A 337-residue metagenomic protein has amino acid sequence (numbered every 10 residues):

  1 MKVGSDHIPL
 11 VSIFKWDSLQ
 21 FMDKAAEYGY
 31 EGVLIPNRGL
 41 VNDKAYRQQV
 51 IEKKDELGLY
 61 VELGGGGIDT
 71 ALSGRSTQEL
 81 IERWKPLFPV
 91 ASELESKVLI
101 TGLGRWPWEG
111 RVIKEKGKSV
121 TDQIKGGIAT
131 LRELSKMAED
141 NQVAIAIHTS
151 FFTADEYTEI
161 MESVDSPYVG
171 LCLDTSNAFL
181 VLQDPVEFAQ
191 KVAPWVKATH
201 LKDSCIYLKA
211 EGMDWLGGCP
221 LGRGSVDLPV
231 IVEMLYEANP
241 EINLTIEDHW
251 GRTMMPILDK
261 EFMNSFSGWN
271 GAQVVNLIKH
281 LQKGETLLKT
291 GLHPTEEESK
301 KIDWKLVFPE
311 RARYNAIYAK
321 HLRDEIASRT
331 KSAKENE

Functional and structural regions predicted by a protein language model:
K2, S18-L19, D23-A26, A154 (+2 more regions): Histidine-acidic metal/acid-base catalytic patches
K2-I8, V33-I35, L59-G66, L99-T101 (+4 more regions): Hydrophobic faces of well-ordered beta-strands that scaffold small-molecule active sites in alpha/beta enzyme cores
H7-K15, M22-G29: N-terminal binding-site loop/beta-alpha segment at the start of enzyme catalytic domains that lines or forms
L10-W16, I35-R47, D69-L80, E109 (+5 more regions): Acidic-and-aromatic substrate-binding clefts and catalytic sites of carbohydrate-active enzymes
D17-Q20, N42-A45, Q49, R75-P86 (+5 more regions): Alpha-helix N-cap and loop-to-helix initiation/capping positions
Q20-E27, N42-G64, K85-S96, K136-D140 (+3 more regions): Acidic (Asp/Glu)-rich catalytic clusters
E56, Y60, G74-G170: Active-site acidic/histidine proton-transfer and metal-coordination neighborhood in alpha/beta enzyme cores
G65, S92, K97-V98, G110-R111 (+5 more regions): C-terminal or late-domain output modules
